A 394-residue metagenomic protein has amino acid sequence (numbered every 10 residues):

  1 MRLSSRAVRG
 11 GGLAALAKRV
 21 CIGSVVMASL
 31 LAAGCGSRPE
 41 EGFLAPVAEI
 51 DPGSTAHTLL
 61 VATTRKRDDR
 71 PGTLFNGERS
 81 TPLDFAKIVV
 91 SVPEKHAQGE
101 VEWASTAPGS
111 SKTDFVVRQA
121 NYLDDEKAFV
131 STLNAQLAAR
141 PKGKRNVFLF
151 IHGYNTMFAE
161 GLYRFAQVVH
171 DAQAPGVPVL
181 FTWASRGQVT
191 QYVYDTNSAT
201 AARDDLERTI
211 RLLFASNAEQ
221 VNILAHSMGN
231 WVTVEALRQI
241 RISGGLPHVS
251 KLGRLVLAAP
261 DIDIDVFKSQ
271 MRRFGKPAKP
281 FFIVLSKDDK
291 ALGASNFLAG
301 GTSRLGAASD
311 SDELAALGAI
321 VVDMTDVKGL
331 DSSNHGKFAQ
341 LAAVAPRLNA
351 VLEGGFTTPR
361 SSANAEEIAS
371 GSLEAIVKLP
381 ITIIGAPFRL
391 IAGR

Functional and structural regions predicted by a protein language model:
L3-S24: Bacterial N-terminal signal peptides that target proteins for export
L31-G34: C-terminal motif of bacterial Sec signal peptides marking the signal peptidase cleavage site
G36, E40-N121, S131-L137, P141-K142 (+6 more regions): Lipolytic serine-hydrolase domain surface
N146: Alpha/beta-hydrolase fold active-site loops
L149-G153: The conserved beta1-alpha1 loop
M157-E160: Short substrate-entry loop that stabilizes the transition state in hydrolases
A225, G229, T233: Gly/Ala-rich beta-loop-alpha elbow adjacent to hydrolase catalytic centers
